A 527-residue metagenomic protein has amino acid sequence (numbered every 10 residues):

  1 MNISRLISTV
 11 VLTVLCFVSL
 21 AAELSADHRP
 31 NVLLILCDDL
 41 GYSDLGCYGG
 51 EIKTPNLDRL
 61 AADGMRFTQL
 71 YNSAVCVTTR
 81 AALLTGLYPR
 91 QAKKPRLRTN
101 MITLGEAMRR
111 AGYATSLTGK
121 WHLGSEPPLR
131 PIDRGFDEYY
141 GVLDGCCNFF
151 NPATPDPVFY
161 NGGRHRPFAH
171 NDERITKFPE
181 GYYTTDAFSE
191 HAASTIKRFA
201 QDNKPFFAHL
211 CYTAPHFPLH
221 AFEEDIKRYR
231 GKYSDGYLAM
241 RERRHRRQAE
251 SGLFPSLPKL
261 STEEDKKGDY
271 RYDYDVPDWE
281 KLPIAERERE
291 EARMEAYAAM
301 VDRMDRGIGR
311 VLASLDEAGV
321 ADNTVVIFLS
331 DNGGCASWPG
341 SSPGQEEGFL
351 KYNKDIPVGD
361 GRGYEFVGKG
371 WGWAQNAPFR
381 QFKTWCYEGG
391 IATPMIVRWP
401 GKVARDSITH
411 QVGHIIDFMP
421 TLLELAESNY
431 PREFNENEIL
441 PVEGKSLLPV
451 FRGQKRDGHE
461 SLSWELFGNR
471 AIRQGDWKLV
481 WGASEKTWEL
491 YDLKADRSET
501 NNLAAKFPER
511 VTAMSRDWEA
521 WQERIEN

Functional and structural regions predicted by a protein language model:
N2-I3, V18-W488, L493-N527: Formylglycine-dependent sulfatase
S8-S19: Bacterial N-terminal signal peptides
